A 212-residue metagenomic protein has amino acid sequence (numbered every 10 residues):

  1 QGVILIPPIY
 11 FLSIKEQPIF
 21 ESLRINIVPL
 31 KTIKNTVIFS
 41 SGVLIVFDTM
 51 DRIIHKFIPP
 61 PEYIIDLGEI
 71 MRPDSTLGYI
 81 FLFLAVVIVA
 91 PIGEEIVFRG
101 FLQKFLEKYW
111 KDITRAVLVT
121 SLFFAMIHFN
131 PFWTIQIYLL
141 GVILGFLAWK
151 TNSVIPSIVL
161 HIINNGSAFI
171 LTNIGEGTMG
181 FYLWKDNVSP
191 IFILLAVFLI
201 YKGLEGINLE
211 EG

Functional and structural regions predicted by a protein language model:
Q1-Q17, N187: Alpha-helical transmembrane segments in multi-pass membrane proteins
V3, L77-G78, L82, K111-T120 (+2 more regions): Membrane-interface starts of transmembrane alpha-helices
Y10-I19, L147-K150, I200-N208: Structural signal for the C-terminal ends of transmembrane alpha-helices and the immediately following loop
F20-A90, T178: Juxtamembrane helix-loop-helix connectors linking adjacent transmembrane helices in multi-pass membrane enzymes
I38, V119-F123, L139, V159 (+1 more regions): Hydrophobic residues within alpha-helical transmembrane segments of multi-pass solute transporters/permease subunits
G93-V119, F146-S153: Membrane-interface helix/loop boundary segments of multi-pass membrane proteins
M126-F132, T178-L183: Membrane-interface helix caps and helix-loop-helix hairpins in membrane proteins
I162-G212: C-terminal membrane module of polytopic membrane proteins
